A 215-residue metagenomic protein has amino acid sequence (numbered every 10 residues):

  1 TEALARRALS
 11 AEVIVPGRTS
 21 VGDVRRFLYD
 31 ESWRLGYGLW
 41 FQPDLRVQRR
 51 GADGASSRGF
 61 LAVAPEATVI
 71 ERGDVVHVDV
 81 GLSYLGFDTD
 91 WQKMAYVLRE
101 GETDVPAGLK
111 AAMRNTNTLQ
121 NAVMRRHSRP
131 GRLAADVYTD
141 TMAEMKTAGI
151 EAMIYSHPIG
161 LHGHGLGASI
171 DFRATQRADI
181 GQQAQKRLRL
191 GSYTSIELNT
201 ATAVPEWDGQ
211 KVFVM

Functional and structural regions predicted by a protein language model:
T1-M215: Active-site neighborhoods and metal-handling regions in enzymes and metal-associated proteins
